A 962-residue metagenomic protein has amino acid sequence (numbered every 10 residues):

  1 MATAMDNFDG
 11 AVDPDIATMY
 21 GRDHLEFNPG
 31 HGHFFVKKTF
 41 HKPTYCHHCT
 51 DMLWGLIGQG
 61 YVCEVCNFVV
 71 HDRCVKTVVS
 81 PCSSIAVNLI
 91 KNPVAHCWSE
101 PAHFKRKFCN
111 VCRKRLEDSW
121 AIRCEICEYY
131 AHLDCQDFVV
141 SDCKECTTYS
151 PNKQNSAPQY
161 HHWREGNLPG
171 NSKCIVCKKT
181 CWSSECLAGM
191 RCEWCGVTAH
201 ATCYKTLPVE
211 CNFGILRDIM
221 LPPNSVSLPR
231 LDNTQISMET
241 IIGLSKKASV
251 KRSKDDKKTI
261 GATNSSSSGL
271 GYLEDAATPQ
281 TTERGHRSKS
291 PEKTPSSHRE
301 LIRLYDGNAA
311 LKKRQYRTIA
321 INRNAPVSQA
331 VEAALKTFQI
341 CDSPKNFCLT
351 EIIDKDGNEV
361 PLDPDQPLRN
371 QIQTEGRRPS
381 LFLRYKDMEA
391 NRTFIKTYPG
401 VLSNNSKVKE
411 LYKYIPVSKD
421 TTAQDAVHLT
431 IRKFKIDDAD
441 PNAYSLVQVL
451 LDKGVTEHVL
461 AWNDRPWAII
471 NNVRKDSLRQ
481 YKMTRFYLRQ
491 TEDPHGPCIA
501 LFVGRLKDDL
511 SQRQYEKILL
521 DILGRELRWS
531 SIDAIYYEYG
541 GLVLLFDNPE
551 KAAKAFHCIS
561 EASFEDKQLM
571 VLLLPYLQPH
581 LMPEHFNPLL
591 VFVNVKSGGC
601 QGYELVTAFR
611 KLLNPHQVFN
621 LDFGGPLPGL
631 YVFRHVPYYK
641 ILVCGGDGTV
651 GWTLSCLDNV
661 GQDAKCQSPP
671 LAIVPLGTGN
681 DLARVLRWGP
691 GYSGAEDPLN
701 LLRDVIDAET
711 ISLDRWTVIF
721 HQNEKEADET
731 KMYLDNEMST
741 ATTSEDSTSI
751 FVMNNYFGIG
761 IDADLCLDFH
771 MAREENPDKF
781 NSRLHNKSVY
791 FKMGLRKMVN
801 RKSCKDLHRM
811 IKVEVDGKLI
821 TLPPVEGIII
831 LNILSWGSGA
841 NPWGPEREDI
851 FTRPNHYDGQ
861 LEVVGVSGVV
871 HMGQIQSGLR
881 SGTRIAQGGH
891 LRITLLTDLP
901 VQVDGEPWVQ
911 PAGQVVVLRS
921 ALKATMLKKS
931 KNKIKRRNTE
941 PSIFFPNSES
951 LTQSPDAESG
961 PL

Functional and structural regions predicted by a protein language model:
M1-A17, K179, D218-S297, D387-A390 (+9 more regions): Long, low-complexity intrinsically disordered regulatory regions in eukaryotic signaling/cytoskeletal proteins
M1-E292, S296-N308, K313-R317, D508 (+5 more regions): Cys/His-rich zinc-coordinating "finger" modules and their low-complexity flanking regions in eukaryotic trafficking
R22-G30, V87-N92, P151-A157, R303-K313 (+10 more regions): Surface-exposed beta-strand-to-loop junctions that form interaction patches on eukaryotic regulatory domains
Y61-F68, V79-N88, I122-Y130, V140-Y149 (+21 more regions): Short amphipathic alpha-helical segments embedded in low-complexity Lys/Glu-rich regions
I175, L221, S225, Q490-C644 (+6 more regions): ATP/NTP phosphate-donor binding region
V197, T202, D218-H428, R432-H495: Intrinsically disordered, proline/Ser/Thr-rich N-terminal regulatory segments of eukaryotic membrane-proximal signaling
G261-A262, F556-H557, D806-M810, V815-P824 (+2 more regions): ATP/nucleoside-binding phosphotransfer catalytic cores, i.e., glycine-rich phosphate-binding loops
H585, L590-T607, L612-Y639, T649-S835: Catalytic core of DAGKc-family lipid kinases
